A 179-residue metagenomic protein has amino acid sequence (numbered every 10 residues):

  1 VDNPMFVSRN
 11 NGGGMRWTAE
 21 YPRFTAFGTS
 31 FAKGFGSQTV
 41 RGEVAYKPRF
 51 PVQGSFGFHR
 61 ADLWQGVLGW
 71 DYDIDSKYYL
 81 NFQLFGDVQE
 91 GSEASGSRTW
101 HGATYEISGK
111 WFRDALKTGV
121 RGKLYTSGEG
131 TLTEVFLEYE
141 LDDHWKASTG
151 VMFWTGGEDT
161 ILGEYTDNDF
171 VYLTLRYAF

Functional and structural regions predicted by a protein language model:
V1, F35-S37, Y46-F50, L84-E90 (+4 more regions): Transmembrane beta-strands of outer-membrane beta-barrel pores
D2-V7, V40, P51-S55, Q89-A94 (+2 more regions): Outer-membrane beta-barrel proteins
T18-R23, F56-W64, A94-W100, Y125-E129 (+1 more regions): Replace "Gram-negative outer membrane beta-barrel proteins" with "bacterial and organellar outer membrane beta-barrel
Y21-S92: Long, well-ordered mid-to-C-terminal structural blocks that present hydrophobic/aromatic surfaces
A26-G28, Q65-G69, T104-E106, E134 (+1 more regions): Membrane-embedded beta-strand positions in outer-membrane beta-barrel channels/transporters
A32-G36, D71-D73, S108-F112, E138-E140 (+1 more regions): Structural signature of outer-membrane beta-barrel channels/translocons
S37-R41, K77-N81, R113-T118, H144-T149: Repeated loop/turn-to-beta-strand initiation elements of outer-membrane beta-barrel proteins
T166-F179: Outer-membrane beta-barrel "beta-signal"
